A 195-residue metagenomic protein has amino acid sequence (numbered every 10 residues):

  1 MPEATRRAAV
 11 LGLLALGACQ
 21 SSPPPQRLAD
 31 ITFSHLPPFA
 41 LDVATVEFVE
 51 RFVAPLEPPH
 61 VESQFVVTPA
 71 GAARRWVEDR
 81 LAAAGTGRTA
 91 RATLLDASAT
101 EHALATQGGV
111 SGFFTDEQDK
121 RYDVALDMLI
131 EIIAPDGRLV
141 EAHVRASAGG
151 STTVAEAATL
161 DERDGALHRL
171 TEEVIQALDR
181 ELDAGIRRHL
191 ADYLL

Functional and structural regions predicted by a protein language model:
M1-L14: N-terminal secretory signal peptides and thylakoid transit peptides that target proteins across membranes
C19-H35: Bacterial Sec signal peptide processing site at the extreme N-terminus
A40-A103: N-terminal segment of the mature soluble domain
A44-L56, P135-E162: Short acidic, glycine/tyrosine-flanked loop/strand segments centered on an H-E-D-like triad
R88-A142: Surface-exposed short loop/turn segments
D127-E131, E141-V144, A148-G150, D179 (+2 more regions): Surface-exposed interaction patches
A158-L195: C-terminal/domain-edge helix-coil "capping" segments
